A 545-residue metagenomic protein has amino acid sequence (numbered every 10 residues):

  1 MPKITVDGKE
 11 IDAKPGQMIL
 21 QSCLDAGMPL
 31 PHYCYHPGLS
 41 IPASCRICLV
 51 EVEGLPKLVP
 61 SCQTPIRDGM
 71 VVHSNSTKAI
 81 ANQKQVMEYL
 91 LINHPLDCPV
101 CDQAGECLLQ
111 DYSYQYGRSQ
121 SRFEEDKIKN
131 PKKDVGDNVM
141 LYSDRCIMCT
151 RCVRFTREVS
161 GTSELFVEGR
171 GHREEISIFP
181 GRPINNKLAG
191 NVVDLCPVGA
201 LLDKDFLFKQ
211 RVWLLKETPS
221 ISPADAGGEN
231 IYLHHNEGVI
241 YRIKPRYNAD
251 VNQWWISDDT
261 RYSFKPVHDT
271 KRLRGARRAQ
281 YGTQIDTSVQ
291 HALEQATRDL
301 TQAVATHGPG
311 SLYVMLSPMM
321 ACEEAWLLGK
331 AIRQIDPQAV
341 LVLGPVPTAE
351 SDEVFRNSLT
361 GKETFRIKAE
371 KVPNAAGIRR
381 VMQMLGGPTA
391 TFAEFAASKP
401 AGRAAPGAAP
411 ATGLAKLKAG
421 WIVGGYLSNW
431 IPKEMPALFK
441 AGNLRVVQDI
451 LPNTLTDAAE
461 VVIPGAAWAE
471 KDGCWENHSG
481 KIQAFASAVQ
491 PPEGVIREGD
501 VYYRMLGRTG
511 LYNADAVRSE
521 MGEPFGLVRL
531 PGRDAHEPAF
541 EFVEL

Functional and structural regions predicted by a protein language model:
K3, Q17-Q21, P65, A321 (+1 more regions): Short, structural beta-strand-to-alpha-helix junction motif
V6-I11, E53-G54, N236: Short strand-turn-strand beta-turns centered on an Asx-Gly dipeptide
I19-E53: A basic, amphipathic helix-loop patch mediating RNA/tRNA/ribosome contacts
R46-S222, G227-I231, V239: Fe-S ferredoxin-like electron-transfer domains and their immediately adjacent linker/connector regions across
E124, P131, H234-G310, V354-P388 (+1 more regions): Cofactor-/ligand-binding subdomain signature composed of acidic, glycine-rich, tryptophan-containing flexible loops
N186-P245, Y426, E434, A441-N453 (+1 more regions): Phosphate/diphosphate-binding loops
T306, A325, A331, I335-P337 (+1 more regions): Non-catalytic alpha/beta scaffold blocks inside enzyme catalytic domains
Y313-E324, Y426-S428: Gly/Ser/Thr-rich loops at beta-strand to alpha-helix junctions that form or flank small-molecule/cofactor-binding
